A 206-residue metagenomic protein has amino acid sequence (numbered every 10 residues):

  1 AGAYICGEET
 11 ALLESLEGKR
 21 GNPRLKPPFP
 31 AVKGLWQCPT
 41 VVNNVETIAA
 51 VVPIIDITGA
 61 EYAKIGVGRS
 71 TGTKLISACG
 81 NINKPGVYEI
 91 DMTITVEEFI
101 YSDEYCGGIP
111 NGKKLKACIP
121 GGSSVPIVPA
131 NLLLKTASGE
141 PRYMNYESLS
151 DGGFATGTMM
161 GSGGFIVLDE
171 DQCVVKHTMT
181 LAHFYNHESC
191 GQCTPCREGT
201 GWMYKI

Functional and structural regions predicted by a protein language model:
A1, S123, E198: Short, ordered loop/turn segments at secondary-structure junctions
A1-M92, G108-P110: Hydrophobic alpha-helical positions that pack around
G7, I100-S102, C193: Conserved structural-core and active-site-/substrate-pathway-adjacent residues in large, well-folded domains of enzymes
A60-K64, Y101-Y105, E147-G153: Glycine-rich, charged/polar anion/phosphate-binding loops that engage phosphate groups from diverse ligands
C79-N81, I90-D91, S102, C118-G121 (+2 more regions): Generic beta-strand/beta-sheet core signal
N81, L134-I206: Ferredoxin-type iron-sulfur electron-transfer modules in oxidoreductases and energy-metabolism complexes
I94-F99: Short, structural beta-strand-to-alpha-helix junction motif
I109-G152: Terminal amphipathic helices with adjacent charged low-complexity linkers/tails
